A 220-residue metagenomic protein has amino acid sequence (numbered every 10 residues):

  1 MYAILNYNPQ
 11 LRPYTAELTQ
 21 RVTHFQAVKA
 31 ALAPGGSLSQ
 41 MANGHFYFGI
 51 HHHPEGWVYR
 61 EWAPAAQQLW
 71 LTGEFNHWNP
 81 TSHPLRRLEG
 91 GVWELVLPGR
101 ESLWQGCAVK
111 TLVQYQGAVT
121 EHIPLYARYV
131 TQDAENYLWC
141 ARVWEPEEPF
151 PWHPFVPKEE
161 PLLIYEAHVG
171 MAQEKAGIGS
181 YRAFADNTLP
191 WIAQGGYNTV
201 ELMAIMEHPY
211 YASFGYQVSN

Functional and structural regions predicted by a protein language model:
M1-P54, V58, R86-E166, M171-A176 (+2 more regions): The feature marks proteins involved in alpha-glucan
W62-L69: Short proline/glycine-enriched turn/loop motifs at strand-loop junctions of beta-rich domains
A66, A172, I205: Hydrophobic pocket-lining residues within nucleotide cofactor-binding pockets
T72, G170, M203: Conserved residues at the C-terminal ends of beta-strands
E74-N79, Q116: Change "in extracellular beta-sheet-rich domains … of secreted and cell-surface proteins" to "in beta-sheet-rich domains
I123, A176-I178, Y211-G215: Short, solvent-exposed loop/turn and secondary-structure capping segments
W191-N220: Aromatic-lined carbohydrate-binding/catalytic grooves of carbohydrate-active enzymes
